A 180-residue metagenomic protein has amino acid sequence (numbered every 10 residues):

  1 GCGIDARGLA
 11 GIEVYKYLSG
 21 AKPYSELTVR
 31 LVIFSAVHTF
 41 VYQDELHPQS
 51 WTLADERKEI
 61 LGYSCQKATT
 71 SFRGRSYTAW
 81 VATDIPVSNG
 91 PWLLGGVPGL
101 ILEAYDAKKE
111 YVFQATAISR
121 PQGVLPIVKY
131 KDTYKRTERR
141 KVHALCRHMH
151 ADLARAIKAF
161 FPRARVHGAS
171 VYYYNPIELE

Functional and structural regions predicted by a protein language model:
G1-E180: Extended soluble regions of mature proteins
